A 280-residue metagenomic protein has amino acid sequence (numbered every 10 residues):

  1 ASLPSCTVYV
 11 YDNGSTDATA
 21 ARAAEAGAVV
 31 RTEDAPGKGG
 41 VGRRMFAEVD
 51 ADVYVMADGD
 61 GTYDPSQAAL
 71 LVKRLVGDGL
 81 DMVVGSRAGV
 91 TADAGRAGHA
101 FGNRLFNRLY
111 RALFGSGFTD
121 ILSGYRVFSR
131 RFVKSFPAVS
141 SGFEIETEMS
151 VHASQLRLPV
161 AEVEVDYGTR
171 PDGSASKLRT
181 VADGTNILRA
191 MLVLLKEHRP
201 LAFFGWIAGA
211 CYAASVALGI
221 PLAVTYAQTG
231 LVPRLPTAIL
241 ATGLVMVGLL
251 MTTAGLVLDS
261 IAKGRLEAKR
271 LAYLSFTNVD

Functional and structural regions predicted by a protein language model:
A1-C6: Short, acidic, metal-binding catalytic loop of nucleotide-sugar glycosyltransferases
D12-A20: A conserved acidic beta->alpha catalytic loop
E33-E48, V53, P65-F143, T147 (+1 more regions): Acceptor/aglycone-binding surface of glycosyltransferases and processive sugar-polymer synthases
G61-Y63: Acidic metal-phosphate-binding loop of nucleotide-sugar-dependent transferases
G115, V139-S141, I145-D280: Hydrophobic helical membrane-anchoring modules
